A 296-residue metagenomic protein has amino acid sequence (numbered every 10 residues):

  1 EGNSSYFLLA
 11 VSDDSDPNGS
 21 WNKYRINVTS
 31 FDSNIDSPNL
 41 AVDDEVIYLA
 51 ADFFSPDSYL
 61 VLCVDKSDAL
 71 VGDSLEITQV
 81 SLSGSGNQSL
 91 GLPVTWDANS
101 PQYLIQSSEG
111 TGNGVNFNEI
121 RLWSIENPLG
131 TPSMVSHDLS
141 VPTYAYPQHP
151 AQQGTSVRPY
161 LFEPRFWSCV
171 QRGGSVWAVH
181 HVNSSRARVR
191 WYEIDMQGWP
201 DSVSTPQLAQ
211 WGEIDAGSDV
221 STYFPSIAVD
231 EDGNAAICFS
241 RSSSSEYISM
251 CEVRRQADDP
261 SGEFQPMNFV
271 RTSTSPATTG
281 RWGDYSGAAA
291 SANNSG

Functional and structural regions predicted by a protein language model:
E1-G296: C-terminal PAP-associated
